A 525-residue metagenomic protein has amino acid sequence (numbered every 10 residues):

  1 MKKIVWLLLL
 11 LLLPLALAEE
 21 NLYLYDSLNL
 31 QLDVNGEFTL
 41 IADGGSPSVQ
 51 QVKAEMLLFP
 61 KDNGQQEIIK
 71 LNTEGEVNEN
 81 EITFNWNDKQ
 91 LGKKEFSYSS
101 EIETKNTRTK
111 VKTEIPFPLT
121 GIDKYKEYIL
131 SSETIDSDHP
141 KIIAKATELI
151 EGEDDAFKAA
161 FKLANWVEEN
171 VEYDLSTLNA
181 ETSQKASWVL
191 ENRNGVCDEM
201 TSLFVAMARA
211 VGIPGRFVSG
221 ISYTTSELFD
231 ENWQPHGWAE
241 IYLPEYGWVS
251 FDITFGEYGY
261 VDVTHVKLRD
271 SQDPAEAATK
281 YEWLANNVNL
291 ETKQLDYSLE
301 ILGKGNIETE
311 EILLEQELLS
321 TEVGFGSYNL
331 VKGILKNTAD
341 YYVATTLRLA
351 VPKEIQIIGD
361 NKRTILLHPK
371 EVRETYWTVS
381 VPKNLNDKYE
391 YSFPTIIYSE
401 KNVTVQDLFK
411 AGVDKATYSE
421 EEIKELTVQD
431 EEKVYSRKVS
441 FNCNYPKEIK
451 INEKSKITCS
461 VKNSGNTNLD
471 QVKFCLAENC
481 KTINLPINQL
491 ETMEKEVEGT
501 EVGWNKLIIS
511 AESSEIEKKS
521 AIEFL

Functional and structural regions predicted by a protein language model:
E19-R108: Intrinsically disordered, low-complexity N-terminal segments that are enriched in acidic
L40-S46, L335-A339, V461-G465: Asparagine-centered strand-capping/turn motif at beta-strand->loop junctions
S48-V49, D340-T346, N466-Q471: Short acidic/proline- and small/hydrophobic-mixed sequence motifs that coincide with surface turns and coil-to-beta
I82-K93, Q356-N384, C475-W504: Intrinsically disordered, low-complexity Pro/Gly/Ser/Thr-rich segments with frequent PxxP/GP/PP motifs and embedded
G92-S187, E191: Acidic low-complexity segments
E151-G237, Y242-P244, G259-L268, D273: Active-site neighborhood of thiol-dependent amide/isopeptide-bond enzymes
T224-E315: Active-site rim recognition segments
K383-Q429, C475, G499-L525: Terminal connector regions
